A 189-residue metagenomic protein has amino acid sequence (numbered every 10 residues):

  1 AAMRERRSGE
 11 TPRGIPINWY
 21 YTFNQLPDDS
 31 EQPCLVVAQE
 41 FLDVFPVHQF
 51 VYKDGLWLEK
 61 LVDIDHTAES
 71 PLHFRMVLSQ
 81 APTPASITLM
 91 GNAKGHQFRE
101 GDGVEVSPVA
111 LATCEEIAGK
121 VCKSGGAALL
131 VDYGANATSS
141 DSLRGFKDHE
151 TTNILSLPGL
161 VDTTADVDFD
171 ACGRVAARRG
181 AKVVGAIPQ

Functional and structural regions predicted by a protein language model:
A2-Q32: S-adenosyl-L-methionine
Y21-Q189: Class I S-adenosyl-L-methionine
